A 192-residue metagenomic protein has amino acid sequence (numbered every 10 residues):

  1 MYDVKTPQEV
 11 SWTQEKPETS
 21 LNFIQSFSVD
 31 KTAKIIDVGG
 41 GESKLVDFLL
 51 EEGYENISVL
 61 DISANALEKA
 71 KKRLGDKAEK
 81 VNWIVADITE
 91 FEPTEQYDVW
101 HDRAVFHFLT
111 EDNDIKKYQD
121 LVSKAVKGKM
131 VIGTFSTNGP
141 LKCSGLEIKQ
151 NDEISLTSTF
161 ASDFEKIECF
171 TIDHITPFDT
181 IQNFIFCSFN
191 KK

Functional and structural regions predicted by a protein language model:
M1-E95, L109-K192: Class I (Rossmann-like) S-adenosyl-L-methionine-dependent methyltransferase catalytic domain, capturing the SAM-binding
D98: Conserved acidic residues
H101: A conserved beta-strand element that flanks and buttresses the S-adenosyl-L-methionine
A104-F108: Short catalytic micro-motifs in class I SAM-dependent methyltransferases
